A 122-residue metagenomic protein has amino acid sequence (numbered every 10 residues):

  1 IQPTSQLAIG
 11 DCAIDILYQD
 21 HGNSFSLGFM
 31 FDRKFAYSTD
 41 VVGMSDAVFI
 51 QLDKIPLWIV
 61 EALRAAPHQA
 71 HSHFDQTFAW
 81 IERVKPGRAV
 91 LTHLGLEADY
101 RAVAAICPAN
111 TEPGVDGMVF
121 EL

Functional and structural regions predicted by a protein language model:
I1-A47, D116-L122: Core dinuclear metal-dependent hydrolase active-site scaffold
S45-L57, A62-L122: Binuclear metal-ion centers of metallo-dependent hydrolases, dominated by the metallo-beta-lactamase
